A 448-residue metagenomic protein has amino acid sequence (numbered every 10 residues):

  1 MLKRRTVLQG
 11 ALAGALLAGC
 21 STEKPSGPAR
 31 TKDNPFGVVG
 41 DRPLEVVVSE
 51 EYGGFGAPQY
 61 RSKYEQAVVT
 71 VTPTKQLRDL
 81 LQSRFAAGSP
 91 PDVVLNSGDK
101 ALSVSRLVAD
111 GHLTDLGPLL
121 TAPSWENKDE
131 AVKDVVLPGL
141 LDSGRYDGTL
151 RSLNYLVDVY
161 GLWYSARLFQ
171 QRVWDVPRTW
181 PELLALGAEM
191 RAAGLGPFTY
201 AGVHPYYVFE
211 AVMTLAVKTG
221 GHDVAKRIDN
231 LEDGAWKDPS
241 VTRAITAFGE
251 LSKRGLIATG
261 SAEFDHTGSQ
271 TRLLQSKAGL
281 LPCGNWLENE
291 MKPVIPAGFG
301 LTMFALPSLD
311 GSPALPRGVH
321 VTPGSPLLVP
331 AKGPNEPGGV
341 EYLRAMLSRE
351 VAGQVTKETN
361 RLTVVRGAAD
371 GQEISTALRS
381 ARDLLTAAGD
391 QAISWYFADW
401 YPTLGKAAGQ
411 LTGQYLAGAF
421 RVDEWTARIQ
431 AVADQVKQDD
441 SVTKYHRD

Functional and structural regions predicted by a protein language model:
L2-R106, N127, E424, V432-D448: Conserved N-terminal structural module of periplasmic/extracytoplasmic solute-binding proteins
Y52, T70, K75, R145 (+2 more regions): C-terminal capping/gating helix-and-loop segments adjacent to ligand/active sites or protein-protein/ligand interfaces
T72-L80, W180-E182, S261-T271: Short helix-initiation/N-cap motifs at beta->coil->alpha
R78-P90, R106-D110, L168-F169, A188-A192 (+4 more regions): Short helices/loops that flank or line small-molecule/ion binding pockets
A86-A87, R254, P293-R361: Extracytoplasmic/periplasmic substrate-recognition and gating elements
A101-V159, A211: Hinge/lid segment of periplasmic solute-binding proteins
D142-Y155, Y160, L184-G234, A278: Extracytoplasmic/periplasmic solute-binding protein
D229-A262: Glycine-centered hinge/linker elements that transmit conformational signals in sensory and ligand-binding systems
